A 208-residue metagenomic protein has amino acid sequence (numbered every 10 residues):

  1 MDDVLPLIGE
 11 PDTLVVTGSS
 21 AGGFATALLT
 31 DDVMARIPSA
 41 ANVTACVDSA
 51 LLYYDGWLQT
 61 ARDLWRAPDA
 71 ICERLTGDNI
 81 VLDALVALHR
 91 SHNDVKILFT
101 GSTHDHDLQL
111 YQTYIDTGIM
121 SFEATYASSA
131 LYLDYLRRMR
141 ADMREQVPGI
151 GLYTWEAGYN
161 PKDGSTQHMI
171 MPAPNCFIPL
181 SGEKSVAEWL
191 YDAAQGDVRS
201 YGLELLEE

Functional and structural regions predicted by a protein language model:
M1-E208: C-terminal His-loop and adjacent cap/lid subdomain of alpha/beta-hydrolase
